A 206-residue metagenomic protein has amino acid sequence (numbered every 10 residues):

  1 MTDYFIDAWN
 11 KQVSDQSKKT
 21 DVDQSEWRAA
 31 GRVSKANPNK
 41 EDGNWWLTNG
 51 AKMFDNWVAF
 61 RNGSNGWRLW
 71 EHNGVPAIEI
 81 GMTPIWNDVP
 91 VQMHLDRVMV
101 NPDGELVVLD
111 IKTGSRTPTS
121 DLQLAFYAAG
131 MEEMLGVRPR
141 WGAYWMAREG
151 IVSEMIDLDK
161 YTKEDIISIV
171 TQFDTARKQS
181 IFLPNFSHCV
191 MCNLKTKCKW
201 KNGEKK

Functional and structural regions predicted by a protein language model:
M1-I78: A non-catalytic, helix-rich entry segment at domain boundaries
I6, A51, D55, L124-A128 (+2 more regions): Generic solvent-exposed, charged/amphipathic alpha-helical segments that serve as macromolecular interface scaffolds
A8-N10, T83-P84, R148-I151: Short, internal active-site loops enriched in acidic
R32-V33, G104-L109, I169-R177: Short amphipathic alpha-helical segments and their helix-coil junctions
A36, K40, G114, I156: Active-site oxyanion-binding pockets that recognize sulfate/phosphate
G50, R97, Y127, G142 (+1 more regions): A residue-level signal for conserved active-site and pocket-lining positions in enzyme catalytic cores
A59, A77, N87, R116 (+2 more regions): Metal-dependent nuclease catalytic regions and adjoining charged, substrate-binding loops involved in nucleic-acid end
H72-F126, I166: Non-catalytic protein-protein interaction segments used by genome-maintenance enzymes to assemble and couple activities
